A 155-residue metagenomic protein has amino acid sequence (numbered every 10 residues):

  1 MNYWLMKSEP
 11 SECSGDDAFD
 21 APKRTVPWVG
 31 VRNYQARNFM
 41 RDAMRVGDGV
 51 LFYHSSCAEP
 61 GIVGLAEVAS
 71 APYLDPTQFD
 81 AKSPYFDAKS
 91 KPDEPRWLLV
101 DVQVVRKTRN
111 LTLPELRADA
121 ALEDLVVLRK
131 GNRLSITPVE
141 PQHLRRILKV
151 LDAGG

Functional and structural regions predicted by a protein language model:
M1-V46, H143-L144, L151-G155: Compositionally biased, charged N-terminal/linker segments
K7, Y53, L65-E67: Short, conserved beta-strand edge motifs with alternating hydrophobic and charged residues
P10, S56, R106-T108, H143: A broadly conserved detector of short glycine/acidic/proline-rich loop/turn motifs that flank catalytic sites and bind
Y53-P60: Short, charged beta-turn/beta-strand-edge "cap" motif at the junction between a beta-strand and an adjacent loop
G64-L134: Aromatic- and Lys/Arg-enriched surface recognition patch
